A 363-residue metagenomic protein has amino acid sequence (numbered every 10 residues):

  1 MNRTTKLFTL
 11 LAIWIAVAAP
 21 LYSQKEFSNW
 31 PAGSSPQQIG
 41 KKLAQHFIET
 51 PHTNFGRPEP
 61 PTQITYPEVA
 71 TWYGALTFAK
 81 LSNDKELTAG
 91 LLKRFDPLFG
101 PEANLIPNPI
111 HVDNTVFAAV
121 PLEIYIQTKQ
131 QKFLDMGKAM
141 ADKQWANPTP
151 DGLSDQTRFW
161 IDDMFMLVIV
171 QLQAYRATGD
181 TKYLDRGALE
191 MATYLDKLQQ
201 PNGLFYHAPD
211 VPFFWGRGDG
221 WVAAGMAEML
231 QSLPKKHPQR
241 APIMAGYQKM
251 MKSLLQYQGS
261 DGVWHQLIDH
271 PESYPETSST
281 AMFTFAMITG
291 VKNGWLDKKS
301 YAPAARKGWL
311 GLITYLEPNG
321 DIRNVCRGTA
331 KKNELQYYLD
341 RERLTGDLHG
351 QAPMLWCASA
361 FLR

Functional and structural regions predicted by a protein language model:
M1-K25: Bacterial Sec-dependent N-terminal signal peptides
K25-V69, F78-G90, R94-P97, P101 (+6 more regions): CBM-like carbohydrate-recognition segments
G40-I48, L91-K93, D135-P150, L195-L204 (+2 more regions): Acidic-glycine-rich active-site phosphate/pyrophosphate-binding loop
H52, N83, F99-N104, K129 (+6 more regions): Helix-capping and short linker residues that terminate individual alpha-solenoid repeat units
I64-E68, W72-A75, P107-Y125, F159-Q171 (+1 more regions): Aromatic-lined, polymer-binding surfaces characteristic of secreted/periplasmic polysaccharide-degrading enzymes
F133-I169: Asp-box/WD-like beta-propeller blade repeats and closely related beta-sheet repeat scaffolds
L153-S154, L267-D269: Acidic interhelical loop/turn segments
I161-D162, L172-L267, S273-T284, L296-A330 (+2 more regions): Extended ligand-binding clefts on enzyme/binding-domain cores
